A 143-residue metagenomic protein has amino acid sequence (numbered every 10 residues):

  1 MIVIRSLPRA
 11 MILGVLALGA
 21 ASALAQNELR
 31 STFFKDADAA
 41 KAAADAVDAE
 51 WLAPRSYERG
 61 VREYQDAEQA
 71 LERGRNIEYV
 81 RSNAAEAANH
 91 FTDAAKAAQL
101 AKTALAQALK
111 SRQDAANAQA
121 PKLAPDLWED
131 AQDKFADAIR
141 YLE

Functional and structural regions predicted by a protein language model:
I2-I12: Bacterial N-terminal signal peptides that target proteins for export
I2-I4, A21-E143: Long, charged/polar, soluble alpha-helical segments
I12-S22: Hydrophobic alpha-helical targeting segments used for export or membrane insertion
